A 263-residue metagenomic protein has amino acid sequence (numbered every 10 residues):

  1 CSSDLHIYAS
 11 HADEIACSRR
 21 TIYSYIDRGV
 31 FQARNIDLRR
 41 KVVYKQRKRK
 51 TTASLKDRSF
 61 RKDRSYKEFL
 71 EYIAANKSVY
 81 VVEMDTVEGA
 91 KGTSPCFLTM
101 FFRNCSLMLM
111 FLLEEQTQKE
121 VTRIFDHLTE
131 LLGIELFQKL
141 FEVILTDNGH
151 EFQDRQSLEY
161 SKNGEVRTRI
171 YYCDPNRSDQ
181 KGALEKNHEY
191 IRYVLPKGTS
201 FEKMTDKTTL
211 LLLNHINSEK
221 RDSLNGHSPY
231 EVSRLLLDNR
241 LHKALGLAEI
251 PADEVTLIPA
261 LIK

Functional and structural regions predicted by a protein language model:
C1-S2: Short, small-residue-biased leader/transition segments that mark boundaries at the very start of proteins
I7, I22, D85, S106 (+5 more regions): Mobile genetic element proteins and their domesticated derivatives, centered on retroelements and DNA transposons
E14-A74: Basic, flexible linker segments flanking DNA-binding modules in nucleic acid-interacting mobile-element proteins
R64-M108: An active-site-proximal beta-strand-loop segment
A90-T93, M110-E135: Active-site beta-loop-alpha junctions of metal-dependent nucleic acid enzymes, especially the RNase H-like/DDE
S106-F111, Y172, K197: Short small-residue beta-strand/loop micro-motif enriched in glycine and branched aliphatics
T146-N148, Q153-S161, I170-Y193, E202-N214: RNase H-like two-metal-ion nuclease catalytic core shared by retroviral integrases and related mobile-element nucleases
K197-K263: C-terminal domain-tail junction helix/linker
